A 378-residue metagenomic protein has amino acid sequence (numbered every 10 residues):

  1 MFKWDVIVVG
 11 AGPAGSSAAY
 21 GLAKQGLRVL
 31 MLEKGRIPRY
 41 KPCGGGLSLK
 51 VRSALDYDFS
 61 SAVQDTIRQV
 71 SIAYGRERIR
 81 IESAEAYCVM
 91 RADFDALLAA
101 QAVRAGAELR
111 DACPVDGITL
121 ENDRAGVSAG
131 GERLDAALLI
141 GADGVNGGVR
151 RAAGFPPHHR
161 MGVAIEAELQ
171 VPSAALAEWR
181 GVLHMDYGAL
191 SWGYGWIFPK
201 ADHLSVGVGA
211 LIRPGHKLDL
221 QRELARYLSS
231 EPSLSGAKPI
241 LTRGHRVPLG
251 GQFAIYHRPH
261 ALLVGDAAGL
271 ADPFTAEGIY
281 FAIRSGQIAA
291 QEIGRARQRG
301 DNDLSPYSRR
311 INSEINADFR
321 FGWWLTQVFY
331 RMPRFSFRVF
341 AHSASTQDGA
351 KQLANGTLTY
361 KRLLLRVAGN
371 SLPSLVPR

Functional and structural regions predicted by a protein language model:
M1-A14: Beta1/beta-strand and adjacent pyrophosphate-binding region of the FAD-binding site in flavoprotein oxidoreductases
F2, S53, T66, S71-A152 (+2 more regions): Conserved N-terminal helical subregion
A11, Y20-P42: Glycine-rich FAD pyrophosphate-binding loop
R36-S71: N-terminal FAD cofactor-binding segment of flavoenzymes
G46, N146, R151-L183, L234-S235 (+2 more regions): Central beta-strand plus flanking loop segment that forms part of the substrate or channel wall within the catalytic
G117, R133, I212-E292: FAD/FMN-dependent oxidoreductases across multiple families
H184-G215, Y256, V264: Active-site substrate-recognition segment that forms the wall of the catalytic cavity or substrate channel
Q291-R378: C-terminal helical "tail/cap" subdomain of flavin- and related membrane-associated enzymes
